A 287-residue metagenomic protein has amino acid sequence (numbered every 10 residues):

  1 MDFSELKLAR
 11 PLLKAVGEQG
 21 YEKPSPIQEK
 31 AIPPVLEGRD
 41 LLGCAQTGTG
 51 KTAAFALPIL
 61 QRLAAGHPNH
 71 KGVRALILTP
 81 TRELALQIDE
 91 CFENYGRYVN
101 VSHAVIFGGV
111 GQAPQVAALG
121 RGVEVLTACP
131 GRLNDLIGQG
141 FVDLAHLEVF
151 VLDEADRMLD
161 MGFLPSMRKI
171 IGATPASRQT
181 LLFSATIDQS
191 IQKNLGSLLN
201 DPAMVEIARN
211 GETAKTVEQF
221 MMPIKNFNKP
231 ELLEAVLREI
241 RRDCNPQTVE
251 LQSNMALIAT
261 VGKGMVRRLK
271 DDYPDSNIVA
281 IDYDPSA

Functional and structural regions predicted by a protein language model:
M1-C44: Conserved pre-motif I regulatory segment
E5, R10-Y21, P68-G138, H146-V149 (+3 more regions): Conserved nucleic-acid-binding Ia/Ib motif block in the N-terminal RecA-like helicase ATPase lobe
E29-L41, T52-N69, E93-Y95, N134 (+1 more regions): Walker A/P-loop NTP-binding motif
A45-T49: The conserved Walker
L76, Y95, A104-I106, Q115 (+1 more regions): Interdomain coupling/hinge region of P-loop NTPase helicase/AAA+ cores
G262-D275: Conserved SAM-binding loop of SAM-dependent methyltransferases across substrates and taxa, primarily the Class I
S276-I281: Short beta-strand element of Class I
D282-S286: Conserved SAM/SAH-binding beta-strand->alpha-helix loop
